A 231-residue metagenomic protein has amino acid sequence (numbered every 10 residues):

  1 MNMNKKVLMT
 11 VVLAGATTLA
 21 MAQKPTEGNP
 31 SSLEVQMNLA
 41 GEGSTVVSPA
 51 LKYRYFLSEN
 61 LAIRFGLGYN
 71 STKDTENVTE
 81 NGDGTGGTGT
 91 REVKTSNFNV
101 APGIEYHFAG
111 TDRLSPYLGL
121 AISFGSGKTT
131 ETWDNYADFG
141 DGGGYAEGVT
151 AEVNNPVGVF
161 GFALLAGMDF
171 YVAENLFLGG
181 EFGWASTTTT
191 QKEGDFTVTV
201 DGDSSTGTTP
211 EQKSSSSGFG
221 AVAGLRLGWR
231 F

Functional and structural regions predicted by a protein language model:
M1-G28: Cleavable N-terminal export/targeting peptides
M21-V78, G220-F231: Short glycine/proline- and aromatic-enriched beta-strand/turn motifs that initiate or cap beta-hairpins
V35-M37, L51-Y55, Y69, V100-Y106 (+4 more regions): Residues on the lipid-exposed face of transmembrane beta-strands in outer-membrane beta-barrel proteins
Q36-E42, L67-N99, F124-V159, T187-V222: Extracellular/periplasm-exposed beta-strand and loop segments of Gram-negative cell-envelope proteins, dominated by
S48, S58-N60, T95-A101, R113-Y117 (+1 more regions): Short connector loops at helix/strand junctions that flank enzyme active sites, especially segments positioning acidic
N60-I63, D112-L114, N175-L178: Repeated loop/turn-to-beta-strand initiation elements of outer-membrane beta-barrel proteins
R64-G66, P116-A121: Short, conserved beta-strand edge motifs with alternating hydrophobic and charged residues
F108-G110: Short amphipathic alpha-helices and their capping/turn segments at secondary-structure boundaries
